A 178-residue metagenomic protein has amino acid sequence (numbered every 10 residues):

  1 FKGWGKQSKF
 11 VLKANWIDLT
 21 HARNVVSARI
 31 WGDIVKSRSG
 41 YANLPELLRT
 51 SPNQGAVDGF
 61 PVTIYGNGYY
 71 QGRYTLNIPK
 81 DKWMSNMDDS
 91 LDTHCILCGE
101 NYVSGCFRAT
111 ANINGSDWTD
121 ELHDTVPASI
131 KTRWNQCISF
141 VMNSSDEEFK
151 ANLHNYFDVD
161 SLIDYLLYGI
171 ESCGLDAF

Functional and structural regions predicted by a protein language model:
F1: N-terminal carbohydrate-binding/catalytic regions of secreted carbohydrate-active enzymes
W4, N24-A28, L91: "Short basic amphipathic alpha-helical interaction patches in structured regions
G5, K9-W16, D33-R38, G55-V57 (+3 more regions): Internal "kinase-insert"/substrate-recognition segments embedded within catalytic cores of ATP-dependent enzymes
L19-Y65: A conserved helix-loop-beta module that forms one wall/lid of the active-site cleft in ATP-utilizing catalytic domains
G174-F178: Histidine-centered active-site microenvironments of extracellular/periplasmic hydrolases and transferases
